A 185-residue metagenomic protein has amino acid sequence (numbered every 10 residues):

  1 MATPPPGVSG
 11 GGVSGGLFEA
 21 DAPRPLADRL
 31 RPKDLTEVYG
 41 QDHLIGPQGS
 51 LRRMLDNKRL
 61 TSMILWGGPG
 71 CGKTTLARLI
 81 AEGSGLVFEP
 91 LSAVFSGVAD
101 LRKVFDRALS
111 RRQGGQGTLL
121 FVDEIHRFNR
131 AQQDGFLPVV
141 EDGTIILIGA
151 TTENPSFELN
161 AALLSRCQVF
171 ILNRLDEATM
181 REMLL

Functional and structural regions predicted by a protein language model:
A2-P6, G10-E19, R53-L91, D106-L109 (+1 more regions): Walker A/P-loop
A22-P47, P90: Dynamic helix-loop-helix/coil hinge segments at AAA+ ATPase domain boundaries and subdomain interfaces
R31-P32, I45, K58-T61, C71 (+4 more regions): Short loop/turn elements that form and flank the Walker-type P-loop nucleotide-binding site in RecA-like NTPase cores
T36, M63, F170: Conserved beta-strand position immediately N-terminal to the Walker
L44-G49, L86-L119, R130: Short glycine-rich substrate-engagement loop in P-loop NTPases that contacts/grips substrate
R52-D56, V122, H126-P155, A161-S165: Conserved catalytic/switch belt of AAA+ P-loop NTPases
F88-A99, I146-I148, V169-A178: Flexible beta-alpha connector loops of hexameric P-loop NTPases
L159-L185: Conserved AAA+ ATPase core "coupling" helix
